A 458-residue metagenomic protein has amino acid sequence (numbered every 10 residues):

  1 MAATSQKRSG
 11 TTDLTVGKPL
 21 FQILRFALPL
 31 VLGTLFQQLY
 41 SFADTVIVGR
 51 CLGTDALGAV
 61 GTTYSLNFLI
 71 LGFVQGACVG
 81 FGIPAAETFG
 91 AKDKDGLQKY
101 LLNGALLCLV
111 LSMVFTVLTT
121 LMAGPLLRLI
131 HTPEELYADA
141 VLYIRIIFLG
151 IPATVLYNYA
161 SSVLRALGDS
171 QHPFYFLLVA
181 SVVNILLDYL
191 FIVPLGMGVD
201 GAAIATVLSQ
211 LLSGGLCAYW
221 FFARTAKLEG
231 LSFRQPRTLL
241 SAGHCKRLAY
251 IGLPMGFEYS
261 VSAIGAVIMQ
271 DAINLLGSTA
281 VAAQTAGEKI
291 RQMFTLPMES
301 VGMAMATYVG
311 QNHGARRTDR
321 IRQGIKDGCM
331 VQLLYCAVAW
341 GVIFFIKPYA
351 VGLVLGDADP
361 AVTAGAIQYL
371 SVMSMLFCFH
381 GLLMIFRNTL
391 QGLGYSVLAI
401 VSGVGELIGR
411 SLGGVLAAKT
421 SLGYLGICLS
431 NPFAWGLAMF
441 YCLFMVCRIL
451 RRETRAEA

Functional and structural regions predicted by a protein language model:
M1-A27, A85-G150, P194-L253, V309-L376 (+1 more regions): Short alpha-helical transmembrane segments in multi-pass integral membrane proteins
L14-L52, S65-G80, P84, L109-T116 (+4 more regions): N-terminal transmembrane alpha-helices
R25-D44, I146, Y157, A180 (+4 more regions): Transmembrane helical elements of multi-pass membrane transporters/channels
L35, L39-G58, L127-E134, L190-M197 (+4 more regions): Helix-terminus/linker motif at the lipid-water interface of multi-pass membrane proteins
Q37, S41-V48, L71-C78, G82 (+17 more regions): Alpha-helical transmembrane segments and their lipid-water interface positions in multi-pass membrane proteins
V48-F68, E134-D139, V199-D200, G243-I251 (+5 more regions): Interfacial/gating helices of multi-pass transporter permease domains
L57-V117, T154-P173, A283-K347, H380-S402 (+1 more regions): Small-residue-rich hydrophobic transmembrane alpha-helices
C78, I146-R165, P173-S181, A202-C217 (+4 more regions): Short runs within selected transmembrane alpha-helices of multi-pass transporters and secretion channels
